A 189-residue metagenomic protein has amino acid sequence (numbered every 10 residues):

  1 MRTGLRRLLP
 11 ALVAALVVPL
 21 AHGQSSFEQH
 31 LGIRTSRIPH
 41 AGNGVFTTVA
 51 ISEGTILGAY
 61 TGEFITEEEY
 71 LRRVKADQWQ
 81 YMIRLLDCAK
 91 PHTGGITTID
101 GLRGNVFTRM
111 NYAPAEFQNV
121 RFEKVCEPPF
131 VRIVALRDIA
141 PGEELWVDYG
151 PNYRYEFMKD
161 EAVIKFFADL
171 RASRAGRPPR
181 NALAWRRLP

Functional and structural regions predicted by a protein language model:
M1-L9: Bacterial N-terminal signal peptides that target proteins for export
T3, E53-T55, A59, G142 (+1 more regions): Solvent-exposed, well-ordered amphipathic alpha-helical segments that flank/support binding or catalytic loops
G23-F117, V163-P179, A184: Catalytic cores of histone-lysine modification enzymes
P114-P189: C-terminal SET catalytic tail plus cysteine-rich post-SET Zn-binding segment of SAM-dependent SET-domain
